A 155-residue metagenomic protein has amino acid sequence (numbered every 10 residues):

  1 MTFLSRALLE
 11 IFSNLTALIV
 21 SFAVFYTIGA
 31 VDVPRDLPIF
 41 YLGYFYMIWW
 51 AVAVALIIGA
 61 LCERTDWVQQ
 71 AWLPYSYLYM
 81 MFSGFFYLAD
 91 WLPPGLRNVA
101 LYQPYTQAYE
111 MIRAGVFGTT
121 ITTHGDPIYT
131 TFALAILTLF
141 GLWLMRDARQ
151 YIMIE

Functional and structural regions predicted by a protein language model:
L4-W72, T123-T131, I136-T138: Alpha-helical transmembrane segments and their short interhelical loops
V24, I28-D32, C62-D66, W91 (+4 more regions): Membrane-interfacial segments
G59, M80, E110-R113: Generic alpha-helical structural context detector
E63-Y102, T106: Transmembrane helix segments
D90-A100, F117-I128: Extracellular/periplasmic helix-loop-helix junctions in multi-pass membrane proteins
Y105-G118: Transmembrane alpha-helical segments of integral membrane proteins
Y129-E155: Junction motif at the cytosolic side of a transmembrane helix
